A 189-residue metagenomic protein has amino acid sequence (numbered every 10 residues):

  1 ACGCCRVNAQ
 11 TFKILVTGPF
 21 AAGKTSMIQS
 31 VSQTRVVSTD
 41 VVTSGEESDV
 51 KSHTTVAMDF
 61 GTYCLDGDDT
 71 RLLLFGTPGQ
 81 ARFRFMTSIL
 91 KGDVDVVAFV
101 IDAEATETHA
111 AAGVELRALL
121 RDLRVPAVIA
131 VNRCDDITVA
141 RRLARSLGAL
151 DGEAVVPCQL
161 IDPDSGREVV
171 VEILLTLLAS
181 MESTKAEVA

Functional and structural regions predicted by a protein language model:
C2-S52, Y63-C64: Conserved G1/Walker A P-loop phosphate-binding module
T11, D93-V96, L123-A127, D151-A154: Short glycine-/polar-rich loops that comprise or flank the Walker A/P-loop and associated switch/sensor motifs
T17, T77-G79, Q159-I161: A short hydrophobic beta-strand->loop->alpha-helix junction that borders the nucleotide-binding pocket of P-loop NTPases
T43-R82: Switch I (G2) and immediately adjacent beta-strands of P-loop GTPase domains
L74-G76, A98-A103, V128-N132, P157-Q159: Conserved beta-strand segments of the P-loop GTPase G domain that flank and frequently precede/overlap
R82-A105, L120-D122: Inter-motif core of Ras-like GTPase G domains
I101-D151: Conserved C-terminal guanine-recognition region of P-loop GTPase G domains, centered on the G4
D135-A189: Canonical P-loop GTPase G-domain recognition
